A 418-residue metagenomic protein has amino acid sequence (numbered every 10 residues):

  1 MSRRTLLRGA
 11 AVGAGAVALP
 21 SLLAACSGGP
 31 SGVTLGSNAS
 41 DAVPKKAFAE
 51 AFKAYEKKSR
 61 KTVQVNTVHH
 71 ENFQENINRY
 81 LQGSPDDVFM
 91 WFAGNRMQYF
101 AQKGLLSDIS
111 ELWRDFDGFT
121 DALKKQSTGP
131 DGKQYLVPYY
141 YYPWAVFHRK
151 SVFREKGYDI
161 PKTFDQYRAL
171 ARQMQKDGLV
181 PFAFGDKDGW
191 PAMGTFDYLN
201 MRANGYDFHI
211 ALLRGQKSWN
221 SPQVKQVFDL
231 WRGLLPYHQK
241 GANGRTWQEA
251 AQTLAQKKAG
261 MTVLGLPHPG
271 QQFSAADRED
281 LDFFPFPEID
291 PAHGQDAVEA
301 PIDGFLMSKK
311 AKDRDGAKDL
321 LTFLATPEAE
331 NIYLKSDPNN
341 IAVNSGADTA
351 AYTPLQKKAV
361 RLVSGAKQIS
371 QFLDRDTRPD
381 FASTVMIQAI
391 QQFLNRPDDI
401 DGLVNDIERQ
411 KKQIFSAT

Functional and structural regions predicted by a protein language model:
M1-Q98, K103, I160, N243 (+6 more regions): Conserved N-terminal structural module of periplasmic/extracytoplasmic solute-binding proteins
N38, E50, R96-Q98, D229-D313: Extracytoplasmic/periplasmic substrate-binding proteins
T62, R154, G365-T418: Conserved C-terminal helix/tail region of periplasmic/extracytoplasmic solute-binding proteins
R79, D86-D87, F116-S151, V180-A183 (+2 more regions): A structural signal for short loop-to-beta-strand junctions that line the ligand-binding cleft of periplasmic/secreted
F92-W144, T195-D197, D282-F284: Hinge/lid segment of periplasmic solute-binding proteins
L106, Q256, P267-Q271, D303-D380 (+1 more regions): Mature extracytoplasmic/periplasmic domains
Y135-Y139, W144, R168-Q216, A259: Extracytoplasmic/periplasmic solute-binding protein
Q173, L213-N243: Glycine-centered hinge/linker elements that transmit conformational signals in sensory and ligand-binding systems
